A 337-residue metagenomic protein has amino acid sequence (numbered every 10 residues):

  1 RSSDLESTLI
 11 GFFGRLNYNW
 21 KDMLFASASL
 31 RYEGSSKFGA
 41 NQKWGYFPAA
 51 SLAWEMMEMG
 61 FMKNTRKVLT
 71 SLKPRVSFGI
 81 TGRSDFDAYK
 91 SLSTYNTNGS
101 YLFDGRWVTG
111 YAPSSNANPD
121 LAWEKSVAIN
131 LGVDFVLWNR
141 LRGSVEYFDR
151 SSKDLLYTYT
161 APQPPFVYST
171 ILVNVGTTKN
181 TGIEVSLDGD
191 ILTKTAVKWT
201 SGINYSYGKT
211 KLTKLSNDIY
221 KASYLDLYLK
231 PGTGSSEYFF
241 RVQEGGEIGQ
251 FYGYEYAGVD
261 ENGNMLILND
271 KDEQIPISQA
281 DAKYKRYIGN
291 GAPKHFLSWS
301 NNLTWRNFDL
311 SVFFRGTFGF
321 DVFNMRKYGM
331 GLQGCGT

Functional and structural regions predicted by a protein language model:
R1-E237, L303: Extracellular/periplasmic, surface-exposed regions of secreted and cell-surface proteins
L24, G60, Y95, A257-D260 (+2 more regions): A generic structural signal for solvent-exposed, polar alpha-helical segments
S35-S36, S152-K153, I275-I277, G319-D321: A short local loop/turn or secondary-structure capping micro-motif enriched for an aromatic residue
R66-T70, S152, K209-K211, N302-T337: C-terminal beta-signal and adjacent terminal beta-strands/loops of Gram-negative outer-membrane beta-barrel proteins
V173, L192-G291, V322, K327-Q333 (+1 more regions): Conserved small-residue
